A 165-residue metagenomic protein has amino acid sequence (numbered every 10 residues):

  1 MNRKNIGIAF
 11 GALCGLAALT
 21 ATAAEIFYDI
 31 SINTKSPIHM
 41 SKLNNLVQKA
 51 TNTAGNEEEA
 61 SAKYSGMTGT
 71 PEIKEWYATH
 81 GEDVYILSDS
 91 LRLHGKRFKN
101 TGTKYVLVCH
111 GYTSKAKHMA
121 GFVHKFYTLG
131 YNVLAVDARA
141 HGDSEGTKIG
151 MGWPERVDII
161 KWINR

Functional and structural regions predicted by a protein language model:
M1-F27, T128-L129: Short amphipathic, positively biased membrane-proximal segments that drive organelle/inner-membrane targeting
C14-I86: An N-terminal hydrophobic leader/cap segment in hydrolases
D83-F98: A short loop-to-beta-strand scaffold at the N-terminal edge of the catalytic core in hydrolase folds
H94, H110-G111, H141: Histidine-centered divalent metal-coordination motifs
T103-G111: Short beta-strand element of the alpha/beta-hydrolase
G111-G121, V133: Serine-hydrolase catalytic-loop signature spanning alpha/beta hydrolases and amidase-signature enzymes
V123-E145: Conserved alpha/beta-hydrolase
H141-R165: Catalytic nucleophile-loop/oxyanion-hole region of alpha/beta-hydrolase and closely related hydrolase-like folds
